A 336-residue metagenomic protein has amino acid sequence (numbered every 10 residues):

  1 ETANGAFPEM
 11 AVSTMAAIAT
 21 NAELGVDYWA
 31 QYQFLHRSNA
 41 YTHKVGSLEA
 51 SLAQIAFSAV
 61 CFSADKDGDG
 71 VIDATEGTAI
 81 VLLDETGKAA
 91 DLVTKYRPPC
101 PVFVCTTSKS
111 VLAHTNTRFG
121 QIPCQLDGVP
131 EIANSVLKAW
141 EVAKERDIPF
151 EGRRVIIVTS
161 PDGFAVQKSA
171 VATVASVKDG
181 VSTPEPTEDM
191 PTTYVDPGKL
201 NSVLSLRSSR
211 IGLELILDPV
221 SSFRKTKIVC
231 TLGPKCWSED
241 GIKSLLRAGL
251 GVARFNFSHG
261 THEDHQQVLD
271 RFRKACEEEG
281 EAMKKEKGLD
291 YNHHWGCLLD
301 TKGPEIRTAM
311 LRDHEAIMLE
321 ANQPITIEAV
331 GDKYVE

Functional and structural regions predicted by a protein language model:
E1-E336: Non-catalytic helical/linker scaffolds that mediate oligomerization, partner binding, and domain coupling around large
